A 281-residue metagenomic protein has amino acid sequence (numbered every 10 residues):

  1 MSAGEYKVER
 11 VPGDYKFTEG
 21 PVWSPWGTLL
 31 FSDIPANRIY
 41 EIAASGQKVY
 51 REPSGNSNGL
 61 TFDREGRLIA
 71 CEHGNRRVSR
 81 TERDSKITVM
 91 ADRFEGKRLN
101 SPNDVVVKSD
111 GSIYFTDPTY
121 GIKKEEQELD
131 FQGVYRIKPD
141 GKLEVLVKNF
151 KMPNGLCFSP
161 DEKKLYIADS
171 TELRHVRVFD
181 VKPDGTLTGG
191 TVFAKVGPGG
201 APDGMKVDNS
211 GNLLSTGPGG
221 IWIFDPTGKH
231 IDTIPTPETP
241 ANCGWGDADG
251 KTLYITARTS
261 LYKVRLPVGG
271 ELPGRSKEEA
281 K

Functional and structural regions predicted by a protein language model:
M1-K16, A44-Q47, G190-A194, S276-K277 (+1 more regions): A short helix->beta-strand "capping" segment at the edge of beta-propeller domains
K7, P12-L29, P53-E72, R76-R77 (+7 more regions): Beta-rich, blade/repeat-based domains predominating in secreted/periplasmic proteins but also intracellular
K7-V8, G46-V49, K86-T88, G141-V145 (+2 more regions): Predominantly a core beta-strand signature of beta-propeller blades across repeat-based propeller domains
W26-R51: Beta-propeller domains
P35, G74, T119, T171 (+4 more regions): Residue-level signature of beta-propeller blades and closely related beta-rich strand-turn architectures in secreted
R38-Y40, R77-S79, Q132-Y135, H175-R177 (+2 more regions): A short loop-to-beta-strand structural motif that recurs across blades of beta-propeller domains
F115-L129, L266: Short, conserved, GDST-rich strand-edge loop motifs in beta-rich repeat architectures
V178-T186, R265-P273: Short loop/turn segments immediately following beta-strands, especially the blade-tip and inter-blade linker loops
